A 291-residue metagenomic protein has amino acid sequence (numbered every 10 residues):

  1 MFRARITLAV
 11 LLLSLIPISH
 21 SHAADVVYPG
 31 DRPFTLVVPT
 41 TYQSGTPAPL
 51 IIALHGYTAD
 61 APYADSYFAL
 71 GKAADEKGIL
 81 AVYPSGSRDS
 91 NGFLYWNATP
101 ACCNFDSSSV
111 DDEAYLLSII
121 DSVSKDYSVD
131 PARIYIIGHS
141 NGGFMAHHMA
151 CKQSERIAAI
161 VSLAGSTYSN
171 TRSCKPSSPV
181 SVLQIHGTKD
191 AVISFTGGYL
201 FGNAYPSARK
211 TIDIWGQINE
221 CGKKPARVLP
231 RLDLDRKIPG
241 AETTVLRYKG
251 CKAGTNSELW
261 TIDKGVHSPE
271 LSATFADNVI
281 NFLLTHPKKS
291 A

Functional and structural regions predicted by a protein language model:
T7-P17: Bacterial N-terminal signal peptides
S21-A23: Boundary at the C-terminal end of the N-terminal hydrophobic targeting segment
V27-T41, G45-Y135, M145-H148, K152 (+1 more regions): Serine-hydrolase catalytic machinery in alpha/beta-hydrolase-like enzymes
I52-T58, A164, H186-G187, D263: The conserved beta1-alpha1 loop
G86, T188-A191, G198, D263-V266: Acidic beta-to-alpha connecting loop that harbors the catalytic carboxylate
S124-S128, A132-V180, A191: Primarily recognizes the serine-hydrolase "nucleophile elbow" in alpha/beta-hydrolase and SGNH/GDSL folds
S181-I185, P206, I218-A291: C-terminal catalytic histidine-bearing segment of alpha/beta-hydrolase fold enzymes
A191-T196, N203-S207, E270-S272: Conserved alpha/beta-hydrolase "acid-adjacent" motif
